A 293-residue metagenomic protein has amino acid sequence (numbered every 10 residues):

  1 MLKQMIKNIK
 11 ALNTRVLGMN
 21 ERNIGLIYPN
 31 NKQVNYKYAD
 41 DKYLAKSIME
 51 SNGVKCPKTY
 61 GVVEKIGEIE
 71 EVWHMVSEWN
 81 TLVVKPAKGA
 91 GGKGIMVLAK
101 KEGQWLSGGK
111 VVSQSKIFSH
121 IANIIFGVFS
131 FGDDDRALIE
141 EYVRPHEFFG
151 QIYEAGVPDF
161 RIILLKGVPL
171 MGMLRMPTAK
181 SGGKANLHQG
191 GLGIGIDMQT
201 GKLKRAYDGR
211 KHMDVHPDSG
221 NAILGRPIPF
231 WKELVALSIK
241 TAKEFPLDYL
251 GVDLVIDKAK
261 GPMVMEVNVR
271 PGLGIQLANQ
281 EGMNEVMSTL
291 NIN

Functional and structural regions predicted by a protein language model:
M1-M19: Conserved oxyanion/phosphate-binding beta-strand-loop segments in alpha/beta enzyme cores
E21-V34, H212-L224: A short, surface-exposed helix-loop junction/capping segment
R22-A99, W105-S107, Q114-G127: A conserved helix-loop-beta module that forms one wall/lid of the active-site cleft in ATP-utilizing catalytic domains
I95, K180-Q189, H216-P217, G274-A278: A short, polar/proline- and glycine-enriched secondary-structure boundary/capping micro-motif
G109-D208: Phosphate-binding site of ATP-dependent enzymes
R161, D253-V255: Short, surface-exposed charged micro-motifs
V215-E233, K243-L247, I256-N293: C-terminal active-site "lid" helix and adjoining low-complexity regulatory extension at the edge of ATP-using catalytic
